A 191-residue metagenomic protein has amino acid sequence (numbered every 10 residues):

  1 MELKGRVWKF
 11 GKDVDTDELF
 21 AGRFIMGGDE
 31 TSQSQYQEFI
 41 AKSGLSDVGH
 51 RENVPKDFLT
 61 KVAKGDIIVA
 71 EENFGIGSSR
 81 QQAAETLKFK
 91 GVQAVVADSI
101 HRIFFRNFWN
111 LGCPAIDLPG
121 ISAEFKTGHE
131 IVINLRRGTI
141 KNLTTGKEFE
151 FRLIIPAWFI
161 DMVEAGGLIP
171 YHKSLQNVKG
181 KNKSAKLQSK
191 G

Functional and structural regions predicted by a protein language model:
L3, K9, E18-F20, F24-R137 (+1 more regions): Feature captures the catalytic cores and cofactor-binding loops of soluble hydro-lyases/lyases that act on carboxylate
K4, I68-A70, F159-I160, S184: Exposed boundary/loop context
K12: Phosphate/pyrophosphate-binding loops and the adjoining catalytic core of nucleotide-dependent enzymes
E130, R137, T144-N177: Long, charged alpha-helical interface segments
N177-G191: Short, basic, low-complexity termini and linkers enriched in Ser/Thr/Gly/Pro that act as targeting/leader peptides
